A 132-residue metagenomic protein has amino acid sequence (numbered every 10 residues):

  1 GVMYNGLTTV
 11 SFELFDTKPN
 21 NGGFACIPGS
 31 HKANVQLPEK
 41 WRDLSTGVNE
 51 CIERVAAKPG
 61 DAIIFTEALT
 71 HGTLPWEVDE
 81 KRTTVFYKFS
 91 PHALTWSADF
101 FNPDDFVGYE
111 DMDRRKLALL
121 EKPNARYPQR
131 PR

Functional and structural regions predicted by a protein language model:
G1: Flexible, glycine-rich active-site loops centered on histidine and acidic residues that chelate a metal or position
Y4-T9, F15-L74: Double-stranded beta-helix
L14-F15, P91: Residue-level recognition of the GNAT/N-acetyltransferase active site
A62, L69-R132: Non-heme Fe(II)/2-oxoglutarate
